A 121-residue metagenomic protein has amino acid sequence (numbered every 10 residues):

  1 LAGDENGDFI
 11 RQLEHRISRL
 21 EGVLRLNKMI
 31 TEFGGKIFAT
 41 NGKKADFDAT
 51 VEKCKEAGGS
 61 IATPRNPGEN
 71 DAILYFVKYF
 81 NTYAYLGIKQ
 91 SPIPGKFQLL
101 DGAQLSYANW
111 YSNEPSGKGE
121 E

Functional and structural regions predicted by a protein language model:
D4-G58: Extracellular disulfide-stabilized recognition modules
R25, M29-F33, K53-K55, V77-F80 (+2 more regions): Intrinsically disordered, low-complexity regulatory regions enriched in Ser/Pro/Gly/Thr and acidic residues
F38, K44, P67-G68, S91-I93 (+1 more regions): Conserved beta-strand elements of beta-rich interaction domains across eukaryotes, especially beta-propellers
F47-I88: Conserved hydrophobic ligand-interaction patch in extracellular adhesion modules
Y79, Y83-E121: Surface-exposed ligand-recognition segments of extracellular binding domains, strongest in the long/variable loop
